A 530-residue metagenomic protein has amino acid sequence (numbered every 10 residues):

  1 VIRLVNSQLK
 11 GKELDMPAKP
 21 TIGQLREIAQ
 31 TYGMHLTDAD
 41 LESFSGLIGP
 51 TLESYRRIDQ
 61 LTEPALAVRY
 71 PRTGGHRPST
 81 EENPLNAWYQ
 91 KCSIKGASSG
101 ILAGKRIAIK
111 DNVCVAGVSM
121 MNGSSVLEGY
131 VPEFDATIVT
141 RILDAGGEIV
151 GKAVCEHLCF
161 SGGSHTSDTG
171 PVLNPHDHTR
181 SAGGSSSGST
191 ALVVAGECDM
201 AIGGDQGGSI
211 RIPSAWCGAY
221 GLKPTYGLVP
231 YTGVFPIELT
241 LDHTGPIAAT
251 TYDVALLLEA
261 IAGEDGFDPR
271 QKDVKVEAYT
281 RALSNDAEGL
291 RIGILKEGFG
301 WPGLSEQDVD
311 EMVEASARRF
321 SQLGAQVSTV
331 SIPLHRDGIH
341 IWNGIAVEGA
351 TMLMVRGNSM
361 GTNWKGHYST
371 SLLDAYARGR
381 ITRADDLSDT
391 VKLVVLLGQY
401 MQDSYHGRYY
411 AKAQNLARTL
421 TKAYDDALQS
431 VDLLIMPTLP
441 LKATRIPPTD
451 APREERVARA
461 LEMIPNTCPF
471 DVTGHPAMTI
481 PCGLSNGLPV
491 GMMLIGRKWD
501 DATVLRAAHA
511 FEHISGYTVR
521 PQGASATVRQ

Functional and structural regions predicted by a protein language model:
N6, K10-L102, A260-C468, V472 (+2 more regions): Amidase signature
H35-Q206, A315-R318, L323: Gly/Ser-rich catalytic/binding loops embedded in alpha/beta enzyme cores
A116, E156-C159, G208-R211, H243-T244 (+5 more regions): Flexible loop/turn segments at secondary-structure boundaries
N122-E128, D450-E455, L494: Short glycine-enriched, charge-decorated loop/helix-capping segments at active-site entrances that position
D135-A136, T140-I261, D471-L484, L488-G491: Short glycine/serine-rich loop segments
S164-D168, A215-G218, I341-V347, D450-P452 (+1 more regions): Short low-complexity, flexible loop/linker segments enriched in glycine and/or proline with clustered acidic
V490-A502: Short, electropositive alpha-helical surface patch
